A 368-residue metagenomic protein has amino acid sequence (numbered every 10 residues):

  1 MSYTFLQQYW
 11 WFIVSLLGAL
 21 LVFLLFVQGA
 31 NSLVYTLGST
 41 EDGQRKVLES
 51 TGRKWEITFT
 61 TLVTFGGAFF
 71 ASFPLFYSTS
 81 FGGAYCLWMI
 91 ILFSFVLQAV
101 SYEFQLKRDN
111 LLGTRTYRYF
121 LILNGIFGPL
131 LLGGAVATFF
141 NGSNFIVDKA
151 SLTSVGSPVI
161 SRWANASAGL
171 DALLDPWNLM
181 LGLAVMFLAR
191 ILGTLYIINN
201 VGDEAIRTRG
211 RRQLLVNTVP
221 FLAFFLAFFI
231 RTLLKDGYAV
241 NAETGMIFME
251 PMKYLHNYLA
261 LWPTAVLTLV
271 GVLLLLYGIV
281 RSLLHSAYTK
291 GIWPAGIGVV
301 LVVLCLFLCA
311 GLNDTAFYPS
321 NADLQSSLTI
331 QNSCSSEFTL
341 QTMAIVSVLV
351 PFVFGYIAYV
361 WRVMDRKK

Functional and structural regions predicted by a protein language model:
M1-F59, V63-G66: N-terminal signal-anchor module of multipass membrane proteins
Q8-V22, G82-F95, I122, I126 (+3 more regions): Alpha-helical transmembrane segments
L24-S32, G52, T60-R108, N124-S151 (+2 more regions): Transmembrane-helix bundle segments that line or gate the permeation/cavity pathway in multi-pass membrane proteins
G43-V63, W88, T114-G128, R207-V219 (+2 more regions): Juxtamembrane helix-loop boundaries in multi-pass membrane proteins
R108-Y288, C305, C309: Long, contiguous internal "core" modules enriched in hydrophobic/ aromatic residues
I247-M252, Y318-T339: Short, membrane-exposed interhelical loops at transmembrane-helix boundaries
V280-A287, Y356-K368: Membrane-interface capping segments at transmembrane-helix boundaries
G296-S326: A C-terminal functional module that forms or caps the active site or interfaces directly with catalytic machinery
